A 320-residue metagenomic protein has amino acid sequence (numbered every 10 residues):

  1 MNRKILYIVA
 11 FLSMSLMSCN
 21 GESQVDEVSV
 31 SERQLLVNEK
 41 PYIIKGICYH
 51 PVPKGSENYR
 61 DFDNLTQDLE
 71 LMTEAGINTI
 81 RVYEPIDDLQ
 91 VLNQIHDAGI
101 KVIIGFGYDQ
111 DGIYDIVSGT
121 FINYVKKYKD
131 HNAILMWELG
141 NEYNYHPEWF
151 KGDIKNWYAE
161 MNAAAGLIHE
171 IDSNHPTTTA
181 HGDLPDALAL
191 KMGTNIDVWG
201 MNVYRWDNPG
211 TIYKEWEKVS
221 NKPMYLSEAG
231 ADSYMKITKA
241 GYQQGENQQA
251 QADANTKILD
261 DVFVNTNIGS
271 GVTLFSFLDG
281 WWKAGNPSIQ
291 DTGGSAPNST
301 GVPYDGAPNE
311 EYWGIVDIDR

Functional and structural regions predicted by a protein language model:
N2-A10: Sec-dependent signal peptide recognition, specifically the positively charged N-region followed immediately by
L16-S18: C-terminal motif of bacterial Sec signal peptides marking the signal peptidase cleavage site
N20-R33: Short acidic, Pro/Gly- and aromatic-enriched capping/linker segments at domain boundaries
L36-W199, P209, E217-V219: Active-site mouth of glycoside hydrolases
N144-F150, S220-V262, L274-N286: Active-site clefts of carbohydrate-active enzymes
A180, G200-M201, Y225-E228: Active-site neighborhood of phospho(di)ester-bond hydrolases with catalytic His/Asp-centered motifs
G182-I212, T238, L278-S288: Substrate-binding cleft/loops of secretory-pathway carbohydrate-active enzymes
F275-R320: Aromatic-rich peripheral "rim/lid" segments of glycoside hydrolase catalytic domains that contact and position glycan
